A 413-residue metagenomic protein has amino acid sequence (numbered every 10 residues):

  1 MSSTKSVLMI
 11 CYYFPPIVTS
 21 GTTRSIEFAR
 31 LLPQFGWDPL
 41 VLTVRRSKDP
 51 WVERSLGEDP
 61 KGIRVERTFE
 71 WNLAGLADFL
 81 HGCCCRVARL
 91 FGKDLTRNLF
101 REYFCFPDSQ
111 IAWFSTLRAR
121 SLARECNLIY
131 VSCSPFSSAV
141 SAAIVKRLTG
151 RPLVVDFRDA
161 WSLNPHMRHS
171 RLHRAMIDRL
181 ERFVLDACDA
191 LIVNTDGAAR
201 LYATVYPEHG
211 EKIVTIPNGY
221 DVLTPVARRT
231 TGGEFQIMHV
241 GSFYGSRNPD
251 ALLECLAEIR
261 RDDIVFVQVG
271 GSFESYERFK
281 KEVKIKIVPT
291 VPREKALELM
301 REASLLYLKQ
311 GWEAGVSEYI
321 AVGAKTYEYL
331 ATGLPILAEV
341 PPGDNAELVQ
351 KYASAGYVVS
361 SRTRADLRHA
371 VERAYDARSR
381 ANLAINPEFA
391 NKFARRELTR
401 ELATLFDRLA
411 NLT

Functional and structural regions predicted by a protein language model:
M1-L73, A190, A257-R260, T404-D407 (+1 more regions): N-terminal subdomain of nucleotide-sugar transferases
V44-S115: A conserved catalytic-core segment of Leloir-type glycosyltransferases
S115-A119, S137-V140, I144-L148, L172-V193: Membrane-proximal helix-turn-helix segments that form the acceptor-binding/catalytic region of lipid-linked
P152-V154, S162-F183, V222: Nucleotide-sugar donor phosphate/pyrophosphate-binding loop at the beta->alpha transition of glycosyltransferases
G197, N218-G219: Carbohydrate-associated surface elements
D221-T224, G232-F279, P289-E294, L398: Conserved catalytic-core segment of nucleotide-activated headgroup transferases in glycan assembly
R247, P292-L330, I336-E347: Nucleotide-sugar-dependent
R362-D366, D376-R408: A charged, aromatic-enriched C-terminal amphipathic alpha-helix characteristic of glycosyltransferases across folds
